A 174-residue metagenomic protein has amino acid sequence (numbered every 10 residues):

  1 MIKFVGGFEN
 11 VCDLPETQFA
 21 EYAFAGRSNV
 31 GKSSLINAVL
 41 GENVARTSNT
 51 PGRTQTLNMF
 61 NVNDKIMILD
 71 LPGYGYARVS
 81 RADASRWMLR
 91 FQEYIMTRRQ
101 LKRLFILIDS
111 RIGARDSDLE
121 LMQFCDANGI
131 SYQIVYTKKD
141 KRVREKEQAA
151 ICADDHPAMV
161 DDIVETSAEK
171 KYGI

Functional and structural regions predicted by a protein language model:
M1-D13, D140-I174: Canonical P-loop GTPase G-domain recognition
M1-R78: Conserved G1/Walker A P-loop phosphate-binding module
Y22-V30, I36-N37, V44, N58-K65 (+6 more regions): Structured catalytic cores of enzymes that bind and process phosphorylated ligands/cofactors
G26, L57-N61, A82, R90 (+2 more regions): Charge-rich, low-complexity amphipathic helices in intrinsically disordered tails/linkers adjacent to domains
V44-R46, S80-A84, D109-G113: Short, flexible loop segments at the rims of nucleotide/cofactor-binding pockets, characterized by
R53, I66, G73-Y76, R111-G113 (+2 more regions): Conserved nucleotide-binding/hydrolysis micro-motifs of P-loop NTPases
V62-K102: Conserved nucleotide-sensing/catalytic segment adjacent to the nucleotide-binding pocket in NTP-handling enzymes
R86-D161: Conserved C-terminal guanine-recognition region of P-loop GTPase G domains, centered on the G4
